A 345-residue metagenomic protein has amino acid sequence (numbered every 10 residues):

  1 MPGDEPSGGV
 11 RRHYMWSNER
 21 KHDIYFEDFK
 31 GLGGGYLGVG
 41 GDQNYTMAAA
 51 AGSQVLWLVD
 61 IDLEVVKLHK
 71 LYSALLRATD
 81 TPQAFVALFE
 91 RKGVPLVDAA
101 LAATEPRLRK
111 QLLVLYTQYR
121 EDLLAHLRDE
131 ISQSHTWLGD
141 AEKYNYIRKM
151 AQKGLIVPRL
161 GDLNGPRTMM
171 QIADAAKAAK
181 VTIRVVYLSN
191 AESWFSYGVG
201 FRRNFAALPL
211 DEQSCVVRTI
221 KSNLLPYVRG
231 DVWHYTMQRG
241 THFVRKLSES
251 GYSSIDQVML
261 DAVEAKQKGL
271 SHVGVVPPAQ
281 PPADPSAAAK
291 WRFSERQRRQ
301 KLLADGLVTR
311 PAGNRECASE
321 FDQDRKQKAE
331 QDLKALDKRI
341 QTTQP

Functional and structural regions predicted by a protein language model:
M1, V10, Q54-V157, D162 (+2 more regions): Class I S-adenosyl-L-methionine-dependent methyltransferase module
M1-G33: Class I SAM-dependent methyltransferase Rossmann-like catalytic core, especially the SAM/SAH-binding loop
L32-G40: Conserved class I S-adenosyl-L-methionine
Q43-A51: Conserved SAM-binding loop of SAM-dependent methyltransferases across substrates and taxa, primarily the Class I
Q133-P285: Alpha-helical subdomain
A288-Q297, G306: Short amphipathic alpha-helical heptad-repeat segments
R296-A304, K326, L333, I340: Heptad-repeat amphipathic alpha-helical coiled-coil interaction surface used for oligomerization/assembly
L307-S319: Charged, low-complexity interaction regions
